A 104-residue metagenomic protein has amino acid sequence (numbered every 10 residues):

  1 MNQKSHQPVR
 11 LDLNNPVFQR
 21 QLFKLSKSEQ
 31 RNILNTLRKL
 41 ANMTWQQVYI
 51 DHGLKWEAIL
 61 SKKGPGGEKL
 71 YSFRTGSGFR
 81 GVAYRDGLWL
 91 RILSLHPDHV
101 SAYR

Functional and structural regions predicted by a protein language model:
M1-F79, R85-R104: Basic, Lys/Arg-enriched alpha-helical interface segments
